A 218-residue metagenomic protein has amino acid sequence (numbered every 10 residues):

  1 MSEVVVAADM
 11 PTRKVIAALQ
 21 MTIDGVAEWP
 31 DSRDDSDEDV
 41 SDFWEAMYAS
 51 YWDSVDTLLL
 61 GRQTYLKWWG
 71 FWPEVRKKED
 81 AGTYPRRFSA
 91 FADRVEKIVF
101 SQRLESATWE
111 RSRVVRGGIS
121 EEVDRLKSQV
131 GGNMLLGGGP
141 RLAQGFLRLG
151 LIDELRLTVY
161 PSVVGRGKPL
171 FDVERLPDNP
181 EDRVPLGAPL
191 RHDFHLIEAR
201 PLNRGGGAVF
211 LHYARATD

Functional and structural regions predicted by a protein language model:
S2-D218: Enzymes that bind and transform nitrogen-containing heteroaromatic metabolites
